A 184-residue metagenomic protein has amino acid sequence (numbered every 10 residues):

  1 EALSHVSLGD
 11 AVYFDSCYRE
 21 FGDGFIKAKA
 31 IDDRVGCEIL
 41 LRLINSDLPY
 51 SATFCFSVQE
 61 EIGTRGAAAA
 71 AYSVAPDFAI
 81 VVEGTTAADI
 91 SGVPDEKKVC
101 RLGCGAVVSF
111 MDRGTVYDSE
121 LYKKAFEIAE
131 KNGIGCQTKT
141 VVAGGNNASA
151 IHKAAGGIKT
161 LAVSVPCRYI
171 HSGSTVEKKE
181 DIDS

Functional and structural regions predicted by a protein language model:
E1-S184: N-terminal hydrophobic/helix-forming segments and targeting peptides
